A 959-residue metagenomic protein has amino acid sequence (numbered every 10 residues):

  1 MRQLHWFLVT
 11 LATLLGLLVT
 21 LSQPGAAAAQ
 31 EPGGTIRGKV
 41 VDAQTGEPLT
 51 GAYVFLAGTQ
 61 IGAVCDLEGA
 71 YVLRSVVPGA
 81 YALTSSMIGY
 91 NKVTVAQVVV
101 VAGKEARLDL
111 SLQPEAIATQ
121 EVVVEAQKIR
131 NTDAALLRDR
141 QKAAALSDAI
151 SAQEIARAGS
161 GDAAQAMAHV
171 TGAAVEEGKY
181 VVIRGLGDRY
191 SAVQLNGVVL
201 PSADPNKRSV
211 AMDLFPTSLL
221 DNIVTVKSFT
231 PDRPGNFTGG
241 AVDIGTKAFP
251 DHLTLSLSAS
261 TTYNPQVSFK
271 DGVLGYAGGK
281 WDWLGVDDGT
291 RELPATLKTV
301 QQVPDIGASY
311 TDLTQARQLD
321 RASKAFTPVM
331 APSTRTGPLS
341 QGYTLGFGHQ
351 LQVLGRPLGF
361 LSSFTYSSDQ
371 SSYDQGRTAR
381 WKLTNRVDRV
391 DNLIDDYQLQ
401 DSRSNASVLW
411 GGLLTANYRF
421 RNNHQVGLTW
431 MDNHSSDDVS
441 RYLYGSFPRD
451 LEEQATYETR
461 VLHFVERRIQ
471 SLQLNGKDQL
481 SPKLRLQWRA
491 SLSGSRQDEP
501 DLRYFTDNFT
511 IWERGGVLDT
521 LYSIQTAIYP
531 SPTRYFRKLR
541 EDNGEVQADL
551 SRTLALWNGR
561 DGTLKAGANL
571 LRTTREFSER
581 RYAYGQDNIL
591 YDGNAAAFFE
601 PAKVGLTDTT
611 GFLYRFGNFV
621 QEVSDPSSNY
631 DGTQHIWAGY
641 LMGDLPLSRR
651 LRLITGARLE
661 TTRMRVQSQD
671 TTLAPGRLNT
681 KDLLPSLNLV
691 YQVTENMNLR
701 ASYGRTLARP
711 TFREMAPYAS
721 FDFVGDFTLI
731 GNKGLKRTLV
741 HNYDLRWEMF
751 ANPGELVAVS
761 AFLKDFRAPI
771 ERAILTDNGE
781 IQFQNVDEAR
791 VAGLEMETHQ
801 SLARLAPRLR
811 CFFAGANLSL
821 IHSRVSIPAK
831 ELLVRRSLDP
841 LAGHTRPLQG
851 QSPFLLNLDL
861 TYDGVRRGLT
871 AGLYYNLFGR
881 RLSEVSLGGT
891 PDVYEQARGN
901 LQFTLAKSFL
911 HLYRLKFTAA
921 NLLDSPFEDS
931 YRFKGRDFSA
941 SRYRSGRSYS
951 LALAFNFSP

Functional and structural regions predicted by a protein language model:
A26-Q127: Periplasm-facing N-terminal accessory domains of Gram-negative outer-membrane beta-barrel systems
V99-R107, E121-R189, L195-P231, T238-A241 (+1 more regions): Periplasmic N-terminal accessory/gating domains of Gram-negative outer-membrane beta-barrel systems
V198-V199, T574, E600-F612, R663 (+4 more regions): Surface-exposed extracellular loop regions of Gram-negative outer-membrane beta-barrel proteins, predominantly
F249-T254, Q352-G359, N423, S481-R485 (+10 more regions): Short loop/turn motifs that connect adjacent beta-strands in outer-membrane beta-barrel proteins
Q302-R441, Q470, P685-L687: Transmembrane beta-barrel wall of Gram-negative outer-membrane proteins
S523, L539, Q547, P601 (+5 more regions): Outer membrane beta-barrel strand-and-loop segments of large Gram-negative receptors, especially TonB-dependent
S531-L539, D549-A555, D561-L564, L687 (+2 more regions): Conserved C-terminal beta-signal and adjacent last beta-strands/turns of outer-membrane beta-barrel proteins
A761-D765, Q782-R881: Gram-negative outer-membrane beta-barrel transporters
